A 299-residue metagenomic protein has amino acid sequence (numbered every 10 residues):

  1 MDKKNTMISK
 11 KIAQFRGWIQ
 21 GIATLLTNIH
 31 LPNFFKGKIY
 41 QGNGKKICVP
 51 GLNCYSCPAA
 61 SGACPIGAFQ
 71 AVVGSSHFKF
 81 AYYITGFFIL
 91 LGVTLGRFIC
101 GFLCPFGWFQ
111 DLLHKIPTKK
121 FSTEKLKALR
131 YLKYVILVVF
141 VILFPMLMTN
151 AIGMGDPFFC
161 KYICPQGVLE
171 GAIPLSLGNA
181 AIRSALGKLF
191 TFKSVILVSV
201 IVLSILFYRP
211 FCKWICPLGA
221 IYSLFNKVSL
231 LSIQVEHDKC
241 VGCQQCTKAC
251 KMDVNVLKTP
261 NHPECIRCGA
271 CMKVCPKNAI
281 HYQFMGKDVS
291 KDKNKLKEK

Functional and structural regions predicted by a protein language model:
M1-L257, P263-K299: Non-ligating segments of multi-cofactor redox enzymes
